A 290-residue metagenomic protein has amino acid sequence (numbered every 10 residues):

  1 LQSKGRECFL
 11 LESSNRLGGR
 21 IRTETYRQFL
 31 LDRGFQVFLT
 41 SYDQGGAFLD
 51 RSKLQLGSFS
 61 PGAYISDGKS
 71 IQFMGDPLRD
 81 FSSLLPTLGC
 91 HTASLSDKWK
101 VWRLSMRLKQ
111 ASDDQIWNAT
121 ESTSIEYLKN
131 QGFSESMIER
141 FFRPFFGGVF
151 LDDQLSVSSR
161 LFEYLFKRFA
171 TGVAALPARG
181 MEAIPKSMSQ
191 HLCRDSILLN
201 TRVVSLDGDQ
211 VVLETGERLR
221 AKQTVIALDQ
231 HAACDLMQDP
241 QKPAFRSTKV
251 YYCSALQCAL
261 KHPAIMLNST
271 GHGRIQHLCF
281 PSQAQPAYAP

Functional and structural regions predicted by a protein language model:
L1-E7, M188, R194: A short, Lys/Arg-enriched amphipathic alpha-helix followed by its capping loop at the start of a domain
Q2-Y26: Glycine-rich FAD pyrophosphate-binding loop
R6-F9, L56, T224: Hydrophobic anchor at the start of a short beta-strand that flanks the dinucleotide cofactor-binding loop
G19-S41, W102-Q115: Glycine-rich active-site loop/strand segments that organize a redox cofactor
Q28, G68-I71, G216: Detector for glycine-centered tight turns/loop "hinges" at secondary-structure junctions
Y42-G46, D50, Q55-L155, A170-T171: Mobile amphipathic helical/loop "lid" adjacent to a hydrophobic cofactor/ligand pocket
L161-Q210, L219-Q223: Helical element adjacent to the flavin cofactor pocket in flavoenzyme catalytic cores
T201-P290: Mid-domain catalytic core of redox enzymes that form a hydrophobic substrate pocket/lid adjacent to a catalytic redox
